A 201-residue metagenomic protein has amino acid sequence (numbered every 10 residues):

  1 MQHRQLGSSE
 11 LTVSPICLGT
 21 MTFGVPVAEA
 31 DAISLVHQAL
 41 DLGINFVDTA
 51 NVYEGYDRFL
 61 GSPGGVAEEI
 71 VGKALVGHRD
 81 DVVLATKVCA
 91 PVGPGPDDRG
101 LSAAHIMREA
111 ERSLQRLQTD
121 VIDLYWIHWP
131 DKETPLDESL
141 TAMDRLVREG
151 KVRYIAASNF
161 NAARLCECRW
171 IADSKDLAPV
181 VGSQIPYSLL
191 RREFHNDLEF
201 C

Functional and structural regions predicted by a protein language model:
M1-V82: N-terminal binding-site loop/beta-alpha segment at the start of enzyme catalytic domains that lines or forms
Q5, V13-C17, N45-F46, D81-K87 (+3 more regions): Structural preference for beta-strand elements that scaffold enzyme active sites
G7-E10, L40-D41, G72-V83, L114-Q118 (+2 more regions): Acidic (Asp/Glu)-rich catalytic clusters
T20-A30, V92-M107, H128-T134: Active-site mouth loops of central-metabolism enzymes
V27-L40, G100-L117, L140-T141, L165-W170 (+1 more regions): Short, acidic/polar
Y53-R58, P91-D97: A short acidic, helix-capping loop that chelates divalent metal ions and anchors anionic groups
L114-P135: Active-site groove signature of glycoside hydrolases
P130, T134-C201: Beta/alpha (TIM)-barrel catalytic core signal, keyed to glycine-rich beta->alpha loops juxtaposed to Asp/Glu that bind
